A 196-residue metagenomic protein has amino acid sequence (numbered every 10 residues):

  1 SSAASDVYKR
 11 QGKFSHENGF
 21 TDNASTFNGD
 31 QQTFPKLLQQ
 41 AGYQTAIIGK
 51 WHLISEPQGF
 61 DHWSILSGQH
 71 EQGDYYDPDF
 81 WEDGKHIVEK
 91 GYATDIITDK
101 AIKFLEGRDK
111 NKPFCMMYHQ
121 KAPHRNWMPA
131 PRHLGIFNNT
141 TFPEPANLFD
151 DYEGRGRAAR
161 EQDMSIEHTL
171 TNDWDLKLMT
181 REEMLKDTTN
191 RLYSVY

Functional and structural regions predicted by a protein language model:
S1-Y196: Formylglycine-dependent sulfatase
